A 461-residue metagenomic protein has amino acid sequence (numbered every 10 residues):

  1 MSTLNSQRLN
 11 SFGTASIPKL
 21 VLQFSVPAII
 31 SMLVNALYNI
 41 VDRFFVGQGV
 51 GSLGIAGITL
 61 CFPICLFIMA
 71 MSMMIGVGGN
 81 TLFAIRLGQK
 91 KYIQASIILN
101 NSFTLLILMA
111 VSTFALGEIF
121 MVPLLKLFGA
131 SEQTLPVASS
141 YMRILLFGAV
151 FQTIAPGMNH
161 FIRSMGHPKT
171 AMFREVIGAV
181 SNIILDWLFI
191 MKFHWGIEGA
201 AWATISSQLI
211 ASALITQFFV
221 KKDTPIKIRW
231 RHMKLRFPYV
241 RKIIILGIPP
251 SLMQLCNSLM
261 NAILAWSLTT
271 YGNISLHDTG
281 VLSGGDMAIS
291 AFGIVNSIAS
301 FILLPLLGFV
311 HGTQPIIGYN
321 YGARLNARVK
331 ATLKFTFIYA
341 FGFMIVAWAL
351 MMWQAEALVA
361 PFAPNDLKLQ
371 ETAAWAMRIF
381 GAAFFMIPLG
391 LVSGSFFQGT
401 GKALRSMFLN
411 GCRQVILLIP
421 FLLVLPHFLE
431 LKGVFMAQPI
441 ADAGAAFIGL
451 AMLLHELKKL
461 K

Functional and structural regions predicted by a protein language model:
M1-S25, F83-V150, K192-I248, I317-A383 (+1 more regions): Short alpha-helical transmembrane segments in multi-pass integral membrane proteins
V26, D42, G79-N80, F120-M121 (+13 more regions): Hydrophobic/aromatic residues in alpha-helical transmembrane segments
I29-T81, L145-Q152, R241-Y319, A340-W348 (+2 more regions): Transmembrane helix-bundle signature of multi-pass secondary active exporters and lipid flippases
N35, N39, R43, G47 (+10 more regions): Juxtamembrane/transmembrane-helix interface segments of polytopic membrane transporters
Q48-G51, I85, S164, F193 (+2 more regions): Membrane-helix boundary and inter-helical linker elements of multi-pass secondary transporters
I55-A115, Q152-A171, I289-A349, W353-A355 (+1 more regions): Small-residue-rich hydrophobic transmembrane alpha-helices
F67, N182-D186, S212-T216, F301-L304 (+3 more regions): Hydrophobic transmembrane alpha-helices of multi-pass small-molecule transporters
G76, L145-R163, A171-A179, A200-I215 (+4 more regions): Short runs within selected transmembrane alpha-helices of multi-pass transporters and secretion channels
